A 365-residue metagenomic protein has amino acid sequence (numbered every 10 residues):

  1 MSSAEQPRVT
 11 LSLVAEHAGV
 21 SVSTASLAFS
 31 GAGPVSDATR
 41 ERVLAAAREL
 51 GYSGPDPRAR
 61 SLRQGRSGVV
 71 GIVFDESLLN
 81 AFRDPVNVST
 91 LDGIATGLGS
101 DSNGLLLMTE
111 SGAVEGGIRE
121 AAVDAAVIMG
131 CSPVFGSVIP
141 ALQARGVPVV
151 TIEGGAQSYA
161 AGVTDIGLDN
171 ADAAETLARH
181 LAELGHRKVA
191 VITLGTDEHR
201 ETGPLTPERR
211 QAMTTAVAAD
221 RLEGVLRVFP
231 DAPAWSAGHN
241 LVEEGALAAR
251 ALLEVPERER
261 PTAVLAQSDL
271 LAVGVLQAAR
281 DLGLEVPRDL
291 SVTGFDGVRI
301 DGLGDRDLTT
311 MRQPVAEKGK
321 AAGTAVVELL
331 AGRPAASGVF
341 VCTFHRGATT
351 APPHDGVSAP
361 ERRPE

Functional and structural regions predicted by a protein language model:
M1-R66, P360-E365: N-terminal helix-turn-helix DNA-binding module of bacterial transcription factors
R8-L11, A246, A251-E365: Flexible loop/turn connectors
E41, A45, S53-G117, A125 (+1 more regions): Amphipathic helical "hinge" segments at domain boundaries
R63, I118-R119, Q143, A182-G185 (+2 more regions): Non-catalytic positions within long, well-ordered alpha-helices that form the structural scaffold/packing of enzyme
E76-V88, E110-V114, A156, I166-E175 (+5 more regions): Hinge/beta->alpha junction and helix N-cap segments in small-molecule ligand-binding domains
V123-G130, A190-I192, W235, E257-S268 (+1 more regions): Periplasmic-binding protein-like
C131-D172, L194-P204, D296-L308: Flexible loop/hinge segments that line or gate small-molecule binding clefts
